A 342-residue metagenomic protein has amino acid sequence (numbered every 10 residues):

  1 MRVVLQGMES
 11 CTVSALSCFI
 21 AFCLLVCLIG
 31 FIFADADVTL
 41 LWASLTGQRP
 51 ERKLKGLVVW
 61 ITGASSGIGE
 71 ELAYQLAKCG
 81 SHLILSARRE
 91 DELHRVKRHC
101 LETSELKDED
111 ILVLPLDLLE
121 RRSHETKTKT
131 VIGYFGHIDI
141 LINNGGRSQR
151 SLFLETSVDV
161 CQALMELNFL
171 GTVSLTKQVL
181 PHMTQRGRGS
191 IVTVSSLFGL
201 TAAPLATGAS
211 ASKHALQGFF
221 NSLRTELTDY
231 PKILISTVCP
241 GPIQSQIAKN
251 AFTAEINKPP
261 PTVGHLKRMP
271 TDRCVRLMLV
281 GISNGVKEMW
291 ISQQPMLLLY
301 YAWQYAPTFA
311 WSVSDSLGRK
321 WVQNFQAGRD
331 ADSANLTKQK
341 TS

Functional and structural regions predicted by a protein language model:
S65-S66: Conserved glycine-rich cofactor-binding loop
C79-V96: Conserved glycine-rich Rossmann-like NAD(P)H-binding loop of the short-chain dehydrogenase/reductase
D91, P115-T126, V158: The beta1-alpha1 cofactor-binding region of Rossmann-like NAD(H)/NADP(H)-dependent oxidoreductases
L152-F153, S157-Q162: Substrate-binding pocket helix/loop in short-chain dehydrogenase/reductase
T176, S212: Active-site helix of classical SDR
S196: Residue(s) in the substrate-gating loop at a strand-loop-helix junction that position the organic substrate next
L227-Q294: SDR active-site lid
